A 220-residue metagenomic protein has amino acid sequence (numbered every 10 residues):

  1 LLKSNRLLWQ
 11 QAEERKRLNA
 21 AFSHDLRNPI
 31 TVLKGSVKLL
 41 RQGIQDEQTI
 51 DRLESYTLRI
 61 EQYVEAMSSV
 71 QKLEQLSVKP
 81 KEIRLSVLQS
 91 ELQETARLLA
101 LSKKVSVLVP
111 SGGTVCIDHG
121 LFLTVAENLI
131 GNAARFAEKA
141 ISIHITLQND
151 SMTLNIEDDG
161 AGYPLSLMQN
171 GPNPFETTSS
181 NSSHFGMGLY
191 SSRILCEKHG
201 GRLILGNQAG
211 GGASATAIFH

Functional and structural regions predicted by a protein language model:
E74-K79, T114-I117: Conserved micro-motifs of the catalytic ATP-binding
A133-A134: Short helix-loop "hinge" at the ATP-lid/N-box region of the Bergerat-fold HATPase_c
D158: Acidic ATP/Mg2+-coordinating residue in the GHKL
Y163-F175: Short conserved segment of the HATPase_c
G188, S192: Short alpha-helical Gxxx[C/S/T] motif in the catalytic ATP-binding
L195-C196: Detector for a conserved hydrophobic position within an alpha-helical segment of the HATPase_c
